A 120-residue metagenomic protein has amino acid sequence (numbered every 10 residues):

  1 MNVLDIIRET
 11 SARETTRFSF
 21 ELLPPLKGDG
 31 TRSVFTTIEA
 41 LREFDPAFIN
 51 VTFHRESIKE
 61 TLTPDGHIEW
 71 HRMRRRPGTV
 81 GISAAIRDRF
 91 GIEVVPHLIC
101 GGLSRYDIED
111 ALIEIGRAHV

Functional and structural regions predicted by a protein language model:
M1-F20, K27, R87: N-terminal amphipathic alpha-helix/helix-capping segment at the start of soluble metabolic enzymes
V3, T63-P96: Alpha-helix-loop-beta-strand connector modules within alpha/beta enzyme cores
L4, F35-E39, T79-A84, I108-L112: Generic structural signal for well-ordered alpha-helices, preferentially at hydrophobic/aromatic core positions
T15, T37-P46: A short, Lys/Arg-enriched amphipathic alpha-helix followed by its capping loop at the start of a domain
T16-P24, A47-V51, V94-L98: Hydrophobic faces of well-ordered beta-strands that scaffold small-molecule active sites in alpha/beta enzyme cores
P25, F44-T79: Glycine-rich, proline-tolerant flexible connector loops at the mouths of alpha/beta enzymes
D29-F35, C100-E114: Glycine-rich anion/phosphate-binding loops
A118-V120: Conserved small/polar residues in nucleotide/adenosyl-binding loops
